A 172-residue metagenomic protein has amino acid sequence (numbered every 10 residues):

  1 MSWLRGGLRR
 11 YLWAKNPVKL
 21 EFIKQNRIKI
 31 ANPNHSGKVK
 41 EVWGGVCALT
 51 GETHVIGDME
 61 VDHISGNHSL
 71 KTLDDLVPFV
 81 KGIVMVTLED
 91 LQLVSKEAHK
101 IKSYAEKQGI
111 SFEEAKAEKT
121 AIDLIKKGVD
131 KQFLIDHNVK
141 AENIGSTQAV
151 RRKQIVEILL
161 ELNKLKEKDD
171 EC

Functional and structural regions predicted by a protein language model:
M1-G51, V77-E89: Short, charged surface segments at domain edges that flank catalytic/cofactor-binding sites
R5-G6, S36, W43-G44, I56 (+3 more regions): Feature targets compositionally biased, intrinsically disordered low-complexity regions with long contiguous runs
R9, V46-C47, T53, S111 (+2 more regions): Compositionally biased, intrinsically disordered low-complexity regions
N16, N26, N32-N34, N67 (+3 more regions): Detector for Asparagine
A48, T72-D75, K116-D123: Short alpha-helical interface elements
G51-E52, H99: Cys/His-coordinated zinc-binding microdomains
E52-Q92, E106-G109, E113: Histidine-centered nuclease catalytic patch
M85-C172: A detector for short metal-coordination/catalytic motifs
